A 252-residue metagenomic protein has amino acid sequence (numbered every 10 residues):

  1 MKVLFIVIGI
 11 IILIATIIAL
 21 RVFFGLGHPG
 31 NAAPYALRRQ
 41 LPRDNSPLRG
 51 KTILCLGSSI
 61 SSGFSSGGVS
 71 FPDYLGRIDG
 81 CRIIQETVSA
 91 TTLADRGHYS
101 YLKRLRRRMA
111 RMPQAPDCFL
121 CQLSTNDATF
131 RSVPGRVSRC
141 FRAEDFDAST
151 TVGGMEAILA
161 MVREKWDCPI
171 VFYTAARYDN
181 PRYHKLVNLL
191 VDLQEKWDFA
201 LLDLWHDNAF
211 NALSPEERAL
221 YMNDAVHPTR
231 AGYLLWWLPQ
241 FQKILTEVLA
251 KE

Functional and structural regions predicted by a protein language model:
M1-L56, I60-G67, G76-R77, A110-A115 (+2 more regions): N-terminal secretory targeting modules
T52, I60-E144: Conserved SGNH/GDSL esterase-like catalytic core that processes O-acyl groups on lipids and polysaccharides
L56-S58, E86-S89, Q122-T125, Y173-R177 (+1 more regions): Active-site-proximal beta-strand/loop segments in catalytic clefts of secreted hydrolases
G67, G97-R104, F146-G154, R182-L186 (+1 more regions): Soluble or luminal CAZymes and related metallo-dependent hydrolases
Q122-N126, E156-L190: Active-site segments of SGNH/GDSL-like serine hydrolases that catalyze O-acetyl group transfer/hydrolysis on lipids
F141-T151, N223-T229: A short acidic, glycine-rich active-site loop that binds or catalyzes chemistry on phosphate/adenosine moieties
A175-E252: Catalytic His-Asp segment of secreted/periplasmic serine-dependent ester chemistry enzymes
